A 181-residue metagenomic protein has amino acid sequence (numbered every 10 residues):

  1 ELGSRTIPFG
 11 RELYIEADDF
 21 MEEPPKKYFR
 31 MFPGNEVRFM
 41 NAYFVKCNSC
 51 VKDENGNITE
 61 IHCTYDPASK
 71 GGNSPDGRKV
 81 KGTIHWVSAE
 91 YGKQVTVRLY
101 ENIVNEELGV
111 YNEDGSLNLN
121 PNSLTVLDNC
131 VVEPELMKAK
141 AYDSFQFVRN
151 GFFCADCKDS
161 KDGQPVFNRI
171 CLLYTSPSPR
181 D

Functional and structural regions predicted by a protein language model:
E1-F20, K140-L172: C-terminal regions of mature proteins
E1-N41, V45-I61: Hard-cation-handling environments
G10, G34, A42-F44, G56-E60 (+5 more regions): Active-site lining segments that contact anionic ligands and/or coordinate catalytic metals
F29-R30, M137-K138, V148: Short solvent-exposed loop/turn micro-motifs enriched in small/polar/acidic residues
Y43-K46, C50-G115: C-terminal, non-catalytic macromolecule-binding modules
L124-T125, N129, P177: Short linear motifs centered on Gly/Pro in flexible linkers and helix caps
L127-S144: A conserved acidic, glycine/proline-rich C-terminal tail/linker
Y174-D181: Conserved small/polar residues in nucleotide/adenosyl-binding loops
